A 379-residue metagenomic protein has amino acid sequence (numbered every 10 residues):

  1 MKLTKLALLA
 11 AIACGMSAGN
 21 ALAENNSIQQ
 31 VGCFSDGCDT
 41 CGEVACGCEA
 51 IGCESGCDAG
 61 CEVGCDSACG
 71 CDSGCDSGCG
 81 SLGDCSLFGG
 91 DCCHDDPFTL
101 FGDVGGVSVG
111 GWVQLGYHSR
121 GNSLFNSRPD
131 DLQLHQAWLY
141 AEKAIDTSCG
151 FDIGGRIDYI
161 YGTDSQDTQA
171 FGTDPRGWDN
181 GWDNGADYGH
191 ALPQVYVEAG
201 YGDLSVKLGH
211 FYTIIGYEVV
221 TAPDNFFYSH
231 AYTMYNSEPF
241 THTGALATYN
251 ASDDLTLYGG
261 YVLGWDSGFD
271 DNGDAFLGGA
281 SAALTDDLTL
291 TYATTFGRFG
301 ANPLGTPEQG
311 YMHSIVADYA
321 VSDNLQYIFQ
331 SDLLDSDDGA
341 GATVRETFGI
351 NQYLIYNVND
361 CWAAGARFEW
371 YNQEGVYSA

Functional and structural regions predicted by a protein language model:
K2-G105: Cysteine-dense, low-complexity repeat segments
N25-I28, C33, C41, C48 (+4 more regions): Low-complexity, intrinsically disordered short segments enriched for Gly/Pro and polybasic residues
N26-D39, D76-V206, A247-Y249, D318 (+3 more regions): Beta-barrel outer-membrane channel/assembly domains of diderm bacteria
A45, Y161, W265-S267: Short histidine/acidic/glycine/proline-rich micro-motifs that form metal- and phosphate-coordinating active-site loops
W112, W138, Y196, F211-Y212 (+5 more regions): Tryptophan-centered motif/residue detector
Q114-G116, I160, F211-T213, V262-G264 (+3 more regions): Active-site beta-loop-alpha junctions enriched in small/polar residues
S119-H135, Q166-Q194, G200-S281, T291-R298: Surface-exposed coil loops of outer-membrane beta-barrel proteins
D254-T256, A275-A379: Detector for outer-membrane/organellar transmembrane beta-barrel domains, recognizing the amphipathic beta-strand
